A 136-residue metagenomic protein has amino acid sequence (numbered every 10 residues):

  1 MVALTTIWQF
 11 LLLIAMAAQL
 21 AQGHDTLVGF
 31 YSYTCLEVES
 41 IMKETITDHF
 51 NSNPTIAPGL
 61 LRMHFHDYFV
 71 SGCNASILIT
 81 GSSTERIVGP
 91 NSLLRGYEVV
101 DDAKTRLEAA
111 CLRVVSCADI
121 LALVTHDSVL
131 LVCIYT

Functional and structural regions predicted by a protein language model:
V2-T136: Folded extracytoplasmic luminal domains of secretory or organellar precursors
